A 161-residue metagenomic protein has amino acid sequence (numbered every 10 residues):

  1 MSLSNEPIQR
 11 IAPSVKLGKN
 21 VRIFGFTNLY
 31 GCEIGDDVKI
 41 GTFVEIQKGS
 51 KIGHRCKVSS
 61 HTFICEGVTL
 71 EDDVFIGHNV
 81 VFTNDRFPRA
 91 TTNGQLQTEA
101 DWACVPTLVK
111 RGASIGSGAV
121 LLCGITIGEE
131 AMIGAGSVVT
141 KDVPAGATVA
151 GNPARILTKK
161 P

Functional and structural regions predicted by a protein language model:
S2-P13, G25-I125, N152-P153, K160-P161: Flexible, glycine/small-residue-enriched loop-and-beta-strand segment within the central core of proteins
I125-D142, G146-T148: C-terminal/domain-terminus segments
V138, P153-I156: Conserved switch/coupling elements of ABC/ABC-like ATPase nucleotide-binding domains
